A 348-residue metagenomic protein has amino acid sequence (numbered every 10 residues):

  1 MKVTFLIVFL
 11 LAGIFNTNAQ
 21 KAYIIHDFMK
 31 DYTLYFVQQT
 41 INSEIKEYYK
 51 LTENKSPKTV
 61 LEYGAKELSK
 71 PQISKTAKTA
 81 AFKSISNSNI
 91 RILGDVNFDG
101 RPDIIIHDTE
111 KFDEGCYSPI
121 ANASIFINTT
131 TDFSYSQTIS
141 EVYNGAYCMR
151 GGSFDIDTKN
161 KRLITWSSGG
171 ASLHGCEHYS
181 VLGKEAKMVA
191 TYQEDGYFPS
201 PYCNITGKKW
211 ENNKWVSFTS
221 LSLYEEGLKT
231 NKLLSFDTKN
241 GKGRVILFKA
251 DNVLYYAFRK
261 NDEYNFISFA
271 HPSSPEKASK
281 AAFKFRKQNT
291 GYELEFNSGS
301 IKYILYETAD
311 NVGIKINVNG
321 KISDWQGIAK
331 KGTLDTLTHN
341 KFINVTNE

Functional and structural regions predicted by a protein language model:
T4-F15: Sec-dependent N-terminal signal peptides
F5, N18-T59, G152-T230, T308-E348: Acidic, small-residue rich beta-repeat scaffolds with periodic aromatic anchors
D27, R91-D99: Acidic, divalent-cation-chelating loop motifs in proteins
F36-N42, A80-K83, F112-P119, S167-G170 (+2 more regions): Short consensus segments that form the blades of beta-propeller domains, in both extracellular/periplasmic
T52-K55, G115-T138, H178-G183: Beta-propeller blade repeat segments, especially FG-GAP/WD-type strand-to-loop junctions in 6- to 7-bladed propeller
L68-N89, V142-F154, P201: Repeat-based blade/solenoid architectures
G100-P102, N144, N160: Glycine-aliphatic tripeptides that mark coil-to-beta-strand junctions in extracellular and membrane proteins
I104-D108, T165-S167: Hydrophobic beta-strand segments that make up the repeating blades of beta-propeller and related beta-repeat
